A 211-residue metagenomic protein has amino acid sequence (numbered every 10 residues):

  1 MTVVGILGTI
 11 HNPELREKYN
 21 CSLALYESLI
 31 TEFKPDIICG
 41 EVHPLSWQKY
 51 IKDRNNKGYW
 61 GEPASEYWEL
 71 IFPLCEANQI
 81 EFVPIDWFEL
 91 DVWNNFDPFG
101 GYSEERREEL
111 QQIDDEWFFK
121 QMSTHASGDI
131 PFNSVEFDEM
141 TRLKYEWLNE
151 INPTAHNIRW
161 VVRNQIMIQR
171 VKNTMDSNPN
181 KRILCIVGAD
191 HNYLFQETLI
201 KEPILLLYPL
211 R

Functional and structural regions predicted by a protein language model:
M1-G5: Extreme N-terminal starter segment of soluble prokaryotic enzymes
L7-C21: Acidic/histidine-rich helix-loop elements that form or flank divalent-metal/phosphate-binding sites at the catalytic
H11-P13, H43-Q48, F88-D91, A189-Y193: Short, solvent-exposed loop/turn segments at secondary-structure junctions
E32-F33, N178: Active-site charged/polar residues at nucleotide-handling catalytic sites that mediate phosphoryl, nucleotidyl
K34-G40: Proline-aspartate-enriched helix->loop->beta-strand connector
S46, I51-N178, T198: Hydrophobic, often amphipathic alpha-helical segments used for membrane interaction and targeting
N149, P153, N192, I200-R211: Short, flexible loop segments at boundaries between secondary-structure elements
T174-I183, A189-L194: Conserved, well-ordered alpha-helix/loop/beta-strand core segments that scaffold catalytic motifs
